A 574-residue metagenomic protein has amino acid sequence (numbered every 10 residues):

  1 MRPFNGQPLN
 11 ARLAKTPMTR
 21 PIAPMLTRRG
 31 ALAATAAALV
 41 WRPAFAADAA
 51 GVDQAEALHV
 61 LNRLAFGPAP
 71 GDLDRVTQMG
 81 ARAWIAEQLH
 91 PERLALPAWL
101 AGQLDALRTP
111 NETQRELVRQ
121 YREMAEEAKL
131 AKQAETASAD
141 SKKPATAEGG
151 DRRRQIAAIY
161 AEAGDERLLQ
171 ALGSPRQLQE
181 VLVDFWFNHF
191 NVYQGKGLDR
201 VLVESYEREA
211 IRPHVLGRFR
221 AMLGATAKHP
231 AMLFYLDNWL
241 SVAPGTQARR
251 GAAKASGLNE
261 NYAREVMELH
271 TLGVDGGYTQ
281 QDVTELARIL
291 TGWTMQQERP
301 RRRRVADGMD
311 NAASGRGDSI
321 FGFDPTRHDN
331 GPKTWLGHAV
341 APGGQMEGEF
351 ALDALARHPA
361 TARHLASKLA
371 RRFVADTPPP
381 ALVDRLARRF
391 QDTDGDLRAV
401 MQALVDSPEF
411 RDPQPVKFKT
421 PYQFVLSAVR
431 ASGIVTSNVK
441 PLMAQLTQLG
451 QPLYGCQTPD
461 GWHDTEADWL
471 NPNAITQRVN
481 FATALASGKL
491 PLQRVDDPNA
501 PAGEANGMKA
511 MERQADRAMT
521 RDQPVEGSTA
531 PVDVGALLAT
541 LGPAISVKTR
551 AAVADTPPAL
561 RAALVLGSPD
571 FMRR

Functional and structural regions predicted by a protein language model:
P3-L9: Intrinsically disordered, low-complexity segments enriched in serine/proline and basic residues
A11-A14: Acidic, Ala/Val/Gly-enriched low-complexity intrinsically disordered segments
P17-A36: N-terminal secretory signal peptides and thylakoid transit peptides that target proteins across membranes
R42-D48: Sec/Tat signal peptide C-region and signal peptidase I cleavage site
D48-D72, H358, A362-T393, Q402-R574: Flexible, low-complexity segments enriched for small/polar residues
D72-L182: N-terminal accessory alpha/beta regions
L73-E92, E204-V215, L386-D392, R550-A554: Amphipathic alpha-helical segments that form the core helices of the histone-fold
R200-H214, R218-I434: Active-site substrate-binding loop specific to GH73 endo-beta-N-acetylglucosaminidase modules in bacterial autolysins
